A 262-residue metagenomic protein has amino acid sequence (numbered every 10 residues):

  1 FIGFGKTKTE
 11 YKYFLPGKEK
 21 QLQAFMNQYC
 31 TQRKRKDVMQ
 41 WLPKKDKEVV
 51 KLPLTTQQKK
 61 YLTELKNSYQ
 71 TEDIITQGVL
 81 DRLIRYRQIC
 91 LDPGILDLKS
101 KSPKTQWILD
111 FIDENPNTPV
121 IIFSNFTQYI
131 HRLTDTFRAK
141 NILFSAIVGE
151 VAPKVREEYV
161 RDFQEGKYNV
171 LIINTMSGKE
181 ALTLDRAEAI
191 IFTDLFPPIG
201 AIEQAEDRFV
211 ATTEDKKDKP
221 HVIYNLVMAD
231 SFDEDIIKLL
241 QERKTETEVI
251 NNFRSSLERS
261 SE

Functional and structural regions predicted by a protein language model:
F1-P103, D110, E114-T118, I223 (+1 more regions): Inter-lobe coupling linker of SF2 helicases/translocases
K51-P53, R87, P119-F126, A146-G149 (+3 more regions): Short beta-strand segments
T56-Q58, T127-Y129, A152, S177-K179 (+3 more regions): Conserved nucleotide-binding/hydrolysis micro-motifs of P-loop NTPases
Q77, L98-Q106, S124, E150-E157: Conserved phosphate-coordination/catalytic loops
I121-F123, H131-R132, R138-G178: Conserved helicase ATPase core of P-loop NTP-dependent helicases/translocases
I130-T134, R156-E157, L171-P220: SF2 helicase motor core recognition
P197-E203, V210-E262: A conserved SF2-helicase RecA2
